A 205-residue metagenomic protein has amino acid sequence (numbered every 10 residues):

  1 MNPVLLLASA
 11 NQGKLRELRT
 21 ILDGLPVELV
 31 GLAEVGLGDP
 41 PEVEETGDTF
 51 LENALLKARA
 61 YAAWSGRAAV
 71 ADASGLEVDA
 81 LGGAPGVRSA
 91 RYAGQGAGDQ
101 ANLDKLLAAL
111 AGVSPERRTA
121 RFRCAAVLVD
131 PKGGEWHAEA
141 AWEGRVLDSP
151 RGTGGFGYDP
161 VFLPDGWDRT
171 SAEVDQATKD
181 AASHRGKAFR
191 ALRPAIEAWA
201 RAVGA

Functional and structural regions predicted by a protein language model:
N2-L6, Q12-L32, G36-A205: Anionic-ligand binding patches
